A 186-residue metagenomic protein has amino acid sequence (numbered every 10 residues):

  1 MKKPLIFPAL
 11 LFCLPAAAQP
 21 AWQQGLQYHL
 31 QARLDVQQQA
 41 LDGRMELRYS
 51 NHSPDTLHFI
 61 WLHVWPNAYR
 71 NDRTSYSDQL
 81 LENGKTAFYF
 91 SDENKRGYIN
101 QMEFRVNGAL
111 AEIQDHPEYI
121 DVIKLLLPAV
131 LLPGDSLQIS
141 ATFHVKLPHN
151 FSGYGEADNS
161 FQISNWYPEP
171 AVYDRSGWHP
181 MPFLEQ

Functional and structural regions predicted by a protein language model:
K2-P8: Sec-dependent signal peptide recognition, specifically the positively charged N-region followed immediately by
C13-P15: N-terminal signal peptide c-region/cleavage motif recognized by signal peptidases
A17-D42, A157, F161, Q186: N-terminal, polar/Ser/Thr-rich
Q19, L30-R33, L47, E112-Q114 (+2 more regions): Beta-strand-rich interaction surfaces with strong enrichment in secreted/lumenal proteins
M45-N51, V64-P66, D135-H149: Short, hydrophobic/aromatic-enriched beta-strand segments in well-ordered soluble domains
L62-L110: Solvent-exposed beta-hairpin/edge-strand motifs
G84-Y98, M102, Q114-H116, T142-Q186: Extended, low-hydrophobicity, Ser/Thr/Pro/Gly-biased non-transmembrane segments
D121-L125, L137: Short strand-edge motifs at loop-to-beta-strand transitions and within beta-strands of extracellular beta-rich domains
